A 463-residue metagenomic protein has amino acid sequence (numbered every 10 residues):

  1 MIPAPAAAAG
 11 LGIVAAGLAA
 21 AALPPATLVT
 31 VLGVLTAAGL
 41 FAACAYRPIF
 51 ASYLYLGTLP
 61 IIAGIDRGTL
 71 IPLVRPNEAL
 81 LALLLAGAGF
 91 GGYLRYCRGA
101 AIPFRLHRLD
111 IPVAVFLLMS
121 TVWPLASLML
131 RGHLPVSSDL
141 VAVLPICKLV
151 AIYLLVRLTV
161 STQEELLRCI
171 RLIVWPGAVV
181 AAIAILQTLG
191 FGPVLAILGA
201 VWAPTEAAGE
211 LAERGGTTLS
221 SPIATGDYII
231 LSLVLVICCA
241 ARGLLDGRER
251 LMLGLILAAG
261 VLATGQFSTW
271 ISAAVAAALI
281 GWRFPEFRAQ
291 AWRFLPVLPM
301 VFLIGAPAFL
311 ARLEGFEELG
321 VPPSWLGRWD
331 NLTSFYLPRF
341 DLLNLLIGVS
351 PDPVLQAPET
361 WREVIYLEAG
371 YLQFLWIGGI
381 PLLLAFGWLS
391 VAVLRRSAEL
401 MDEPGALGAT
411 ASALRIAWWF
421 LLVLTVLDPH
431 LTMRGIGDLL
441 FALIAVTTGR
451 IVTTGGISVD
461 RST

Functional and structural regions predicted by a protein language model:
A37, T121, A151, L167-G199 (+2 more regions): Alpha-helical transmembrane segments of multi-pass inner-membrane proteins
A42-C147, A409, L421-L424: N-terminal hydrophobic segments of proteins, predominantly signal-anchor/transmembrane helices of inner/organellar
A51-S52, P103-L117, C147, L155-L189 (+1 more regions): Interfacial loop-to-transmembrane-helix boundary motif in multi-pass membrane proteins
A182, Q187-G192, T264, I280-P323 (+1 more regions): A membrane-periplasm/extracellular boundary helix in multi-pass inner-membrane enzymes that assemble envelope glycans
S221, A258-L262, R362-S397: A conserved mid-to-late transmembrane alpha helix and its immediate loop/hinge that forms the functional core
S232-L235, A274, R293-L295, A413-L424 (+1 more regions): Transmembrane alpha-helices of multi-pass inner-membrane enzymes
E249, A278, A291, G378-L422: Hydrophobic transmembrane alpha-helices and their immediate junctions
F309-G378, S397-E403: Long extracytoplasmic/lumenal interhelical loops at the membrane interface of multi-pass membrane proteins
